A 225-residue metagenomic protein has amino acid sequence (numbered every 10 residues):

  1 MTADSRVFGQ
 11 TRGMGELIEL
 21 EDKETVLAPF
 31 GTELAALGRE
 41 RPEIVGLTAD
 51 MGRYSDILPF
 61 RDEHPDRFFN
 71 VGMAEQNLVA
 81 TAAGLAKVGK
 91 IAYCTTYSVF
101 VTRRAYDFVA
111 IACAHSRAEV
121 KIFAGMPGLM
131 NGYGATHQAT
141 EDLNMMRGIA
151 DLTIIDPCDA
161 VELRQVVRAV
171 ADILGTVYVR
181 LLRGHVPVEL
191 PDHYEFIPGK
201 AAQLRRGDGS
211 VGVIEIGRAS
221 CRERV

Functional and structural regions predicted by a protein language model:
M1-R180, H185-P187, E195-P198: Thiamine diphosphate
G46-T48, S210-I216: Short hydrophobic beta-strand segments
P187-E189, R222: Short acidic/glycine-rich loop or secondary-structure boundary segments that cap or lie
L190-V213: Condensing-enzyme catalytic core mediating Claisen C-C bond formation in acyl metabolism
A219-V225: Conserved small/polar residues in nucleotide/adenosyl-binding loops
